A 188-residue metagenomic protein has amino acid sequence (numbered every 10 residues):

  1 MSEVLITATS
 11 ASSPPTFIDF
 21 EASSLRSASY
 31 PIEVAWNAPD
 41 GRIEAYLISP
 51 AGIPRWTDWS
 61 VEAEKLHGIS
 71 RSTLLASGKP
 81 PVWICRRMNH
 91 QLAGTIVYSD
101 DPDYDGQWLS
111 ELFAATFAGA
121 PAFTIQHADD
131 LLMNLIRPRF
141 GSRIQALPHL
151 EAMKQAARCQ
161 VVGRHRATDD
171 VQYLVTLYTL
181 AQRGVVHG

Functional and structural regions predicted by a protein language model:
M1-E3, H187-G188: Short intrinsically disordered terminal tails
E3-G106: Conserved non-catalytic scaffold segment of RNase H-like nuclease domains
I32-W36, A114-F117, V185: Glycine-rich, phosphate-binding/catalytic loops in enzymes
I48-P50, T124-Q126, G188: Short alpha-helical "patches" and their helix-cap loops
R55-E64, R71-L74, A128-V171: Active-site-proximal helix-loop-helix substrate-binding element of RNase H-like nuclease domains
T95, T116-A120, R143: Secondary-structure boundary/capping positions in well-ordered alpha/beta enzyme cores
I96-P102, Q107-L112, Q145-G188: Acidic, Mg2+-coordinating catalytic module of metal-dependent nucleases/exonucleases that use a two-metal-ion mechanism
Y104-H127: Substrate-recognition/cap helix-loop segment adjacent to the acidic, metal-dependent catalytic center of Asp-based
